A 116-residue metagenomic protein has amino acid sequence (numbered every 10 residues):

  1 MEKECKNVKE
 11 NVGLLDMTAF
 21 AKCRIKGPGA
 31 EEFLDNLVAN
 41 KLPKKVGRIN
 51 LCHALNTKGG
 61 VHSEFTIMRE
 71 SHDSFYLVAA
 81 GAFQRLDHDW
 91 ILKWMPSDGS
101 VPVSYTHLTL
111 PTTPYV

Functional and structural regions predicted by a protein language model:
M1-L55, G60: Acidic, proline/glycine-enriched N-terminal capping motif
V8-L15, S63-D73, S100-S104: Short, flexible, solvent-exposed loop/turn segments with mixed acidic/basic and small polar residues
T18, L37, T66, G81-A82 (+1 more regions): Anionic group-transfer/hydrolysis microenvironments
F20, I49, H72-S74, S97-V101: Short coil/turn connectors at secondary-structure junctions
K44-D73, V78-W90: Well-ordered mid-protein domain cores that form the structural environment of catalytic cofactors
F83-Y105: Internal alpha/beta scaffold segment
T106-T112: Conserved small/polar residues in nucleotide/adenosyl-binding loops
